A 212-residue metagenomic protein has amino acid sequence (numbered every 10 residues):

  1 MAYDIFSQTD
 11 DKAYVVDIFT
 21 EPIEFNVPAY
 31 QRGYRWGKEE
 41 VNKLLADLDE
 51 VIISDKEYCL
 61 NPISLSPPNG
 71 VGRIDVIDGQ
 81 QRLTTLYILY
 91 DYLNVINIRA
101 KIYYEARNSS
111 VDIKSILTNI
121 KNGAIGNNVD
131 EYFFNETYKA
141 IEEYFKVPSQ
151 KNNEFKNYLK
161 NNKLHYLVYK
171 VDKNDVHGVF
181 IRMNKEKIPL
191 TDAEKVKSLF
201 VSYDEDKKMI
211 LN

Functional and structural regions predicted by a protein language model:
M1-N212: Covalent nucleotidyltransferase
